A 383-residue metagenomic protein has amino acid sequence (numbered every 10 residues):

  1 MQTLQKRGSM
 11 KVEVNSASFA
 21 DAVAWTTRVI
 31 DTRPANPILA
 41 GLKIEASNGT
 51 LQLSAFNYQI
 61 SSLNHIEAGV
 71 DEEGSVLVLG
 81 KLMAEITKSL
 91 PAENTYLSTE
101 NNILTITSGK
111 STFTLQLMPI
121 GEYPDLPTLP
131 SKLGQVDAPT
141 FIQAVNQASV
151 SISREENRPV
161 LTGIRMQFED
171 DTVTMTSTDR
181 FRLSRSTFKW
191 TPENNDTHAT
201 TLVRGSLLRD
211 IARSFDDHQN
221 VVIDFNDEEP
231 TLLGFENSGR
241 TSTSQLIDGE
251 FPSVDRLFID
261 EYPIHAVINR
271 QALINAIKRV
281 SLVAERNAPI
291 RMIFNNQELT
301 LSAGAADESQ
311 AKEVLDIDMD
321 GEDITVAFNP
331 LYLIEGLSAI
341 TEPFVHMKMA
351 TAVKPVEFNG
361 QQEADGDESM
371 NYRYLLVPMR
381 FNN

Functional and structural regions predicted by a protein language model:
M1-N383: Structural preference for solvent-exposed beta-strand-turn elements and adjacent flexible terminal/loop segments within
